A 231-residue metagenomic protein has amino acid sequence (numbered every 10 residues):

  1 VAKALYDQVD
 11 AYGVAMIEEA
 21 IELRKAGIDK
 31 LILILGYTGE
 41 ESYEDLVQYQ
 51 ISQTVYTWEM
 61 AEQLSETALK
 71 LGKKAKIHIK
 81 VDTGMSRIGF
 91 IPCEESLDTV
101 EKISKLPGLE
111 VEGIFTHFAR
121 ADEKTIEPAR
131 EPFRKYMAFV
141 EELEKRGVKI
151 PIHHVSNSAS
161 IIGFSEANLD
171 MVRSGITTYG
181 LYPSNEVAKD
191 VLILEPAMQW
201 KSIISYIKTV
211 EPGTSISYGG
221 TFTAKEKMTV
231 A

Functional and structural regions predicted by a protein language model:
V1-I51, V55-L64, G163: N-terminal active-site wall of soluble small-molecule enzyme domains
V1-K3, D7, E62, E66-K70 (+3 more regions): Active-site loop/helix belt of alpha/beta enzymes
A11, L31-L33, S52, K76-H78 (+4 more regions): Structural motif
Y12, Y37, Y43, Y49 (+7 more regions): Aromatic side chains
L35, Y56, K80, S174-G175: Generic beta-sheet signal
K201-A231: Functionally critical, mid-to-C-terminal surface segments that flank or help form catalytic/ligand
